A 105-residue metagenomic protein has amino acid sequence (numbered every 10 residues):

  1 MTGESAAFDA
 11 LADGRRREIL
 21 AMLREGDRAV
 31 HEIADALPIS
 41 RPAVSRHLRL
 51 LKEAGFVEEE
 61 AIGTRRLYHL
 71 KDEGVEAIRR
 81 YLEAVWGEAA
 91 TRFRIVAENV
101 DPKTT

Functional and structural regions predicted by a protein language model:
M1-G3, A21, V75-T105: Amphipathic alpha-helical dimerization/coiled-coil segments that flank or bridge DNA-binding/regulatory modules
T2-S40, T64-E76: N-terminal helix-turn-helix DNA-binding core of bacterial DNA-binding proteins
A21, D35, R46, K52-E53: Alpha-helical residues within the helix-turn-helix
G26, A43-S45, L50: Short glycine/proline-centered loop/turn elements that form peptide/ligand docking sites
H47, L70, K103-T105: Non-catalytic effector/regulatory segments
K52-G63, H69: Beta-hairpin "wing" of winged helix-turn-helix
